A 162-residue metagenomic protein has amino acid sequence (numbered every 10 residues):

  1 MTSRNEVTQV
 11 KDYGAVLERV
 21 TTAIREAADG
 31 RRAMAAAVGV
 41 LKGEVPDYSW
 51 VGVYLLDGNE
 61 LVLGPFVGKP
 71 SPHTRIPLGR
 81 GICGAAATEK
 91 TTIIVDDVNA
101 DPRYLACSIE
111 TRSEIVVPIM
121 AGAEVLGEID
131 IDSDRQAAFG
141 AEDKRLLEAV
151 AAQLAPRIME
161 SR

Functional and structural regions predicted by a protein language model:
M1-S71, A149, Q153, R157-R162: Intrinsically disordered, low-complexity terminal regulatory regions
V45, A106-T111: Short loop/turn motifs at secondary-structure junctions and domain boundaries
W50, V116, E128: Short hydrophobic/aromatic beta-strand element in the GNAT-like acyltransferase core that lines or flanks the acyl-donor
L56-C107: Regulatory sensory and allosteric helical modules in signal-transduction proteins and certain transcription factors
S113-M120: A short, aliphatic-rich beta-strand micro-motif
M120-S133: Sensory-domain boundary capping and coupling elements
R135-A137: A generic structural motif
